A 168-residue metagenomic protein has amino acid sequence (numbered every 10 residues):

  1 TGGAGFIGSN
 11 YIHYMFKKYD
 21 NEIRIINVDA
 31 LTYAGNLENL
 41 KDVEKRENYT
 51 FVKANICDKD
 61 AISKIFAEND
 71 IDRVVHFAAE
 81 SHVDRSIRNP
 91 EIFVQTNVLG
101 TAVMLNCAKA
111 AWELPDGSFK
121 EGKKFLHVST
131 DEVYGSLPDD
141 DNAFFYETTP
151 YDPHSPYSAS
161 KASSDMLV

Functional and structural regions predicted by a protein language model:
T1-V168: N-terminal Rossmann-like NAD(P)+-binding domain of SDR-like oxidoreductases, especially those catalyzing
